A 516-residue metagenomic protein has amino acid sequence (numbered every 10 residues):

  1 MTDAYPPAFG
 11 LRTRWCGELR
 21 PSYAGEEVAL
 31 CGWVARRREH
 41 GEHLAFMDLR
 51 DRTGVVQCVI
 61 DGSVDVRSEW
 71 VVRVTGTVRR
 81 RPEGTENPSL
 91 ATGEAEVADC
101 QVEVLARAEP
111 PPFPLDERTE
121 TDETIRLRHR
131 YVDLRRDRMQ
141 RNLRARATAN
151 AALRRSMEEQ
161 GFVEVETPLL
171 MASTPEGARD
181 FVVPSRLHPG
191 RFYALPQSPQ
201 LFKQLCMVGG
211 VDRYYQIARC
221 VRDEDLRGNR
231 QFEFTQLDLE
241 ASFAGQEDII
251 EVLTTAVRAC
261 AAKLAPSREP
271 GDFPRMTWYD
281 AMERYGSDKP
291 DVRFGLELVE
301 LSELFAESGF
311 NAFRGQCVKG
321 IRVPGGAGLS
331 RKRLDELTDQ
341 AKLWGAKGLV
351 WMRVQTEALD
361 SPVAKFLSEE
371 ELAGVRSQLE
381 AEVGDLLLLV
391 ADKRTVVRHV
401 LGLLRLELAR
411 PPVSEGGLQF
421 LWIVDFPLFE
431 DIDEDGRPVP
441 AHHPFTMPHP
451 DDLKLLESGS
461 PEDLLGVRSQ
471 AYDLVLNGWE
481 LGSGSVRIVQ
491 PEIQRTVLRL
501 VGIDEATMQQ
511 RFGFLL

Functional and structural regions predicted by a protein language model:
M1-L516: Class II aminoacyl-tRNA synthetase catalytic cores and aaRS-like
